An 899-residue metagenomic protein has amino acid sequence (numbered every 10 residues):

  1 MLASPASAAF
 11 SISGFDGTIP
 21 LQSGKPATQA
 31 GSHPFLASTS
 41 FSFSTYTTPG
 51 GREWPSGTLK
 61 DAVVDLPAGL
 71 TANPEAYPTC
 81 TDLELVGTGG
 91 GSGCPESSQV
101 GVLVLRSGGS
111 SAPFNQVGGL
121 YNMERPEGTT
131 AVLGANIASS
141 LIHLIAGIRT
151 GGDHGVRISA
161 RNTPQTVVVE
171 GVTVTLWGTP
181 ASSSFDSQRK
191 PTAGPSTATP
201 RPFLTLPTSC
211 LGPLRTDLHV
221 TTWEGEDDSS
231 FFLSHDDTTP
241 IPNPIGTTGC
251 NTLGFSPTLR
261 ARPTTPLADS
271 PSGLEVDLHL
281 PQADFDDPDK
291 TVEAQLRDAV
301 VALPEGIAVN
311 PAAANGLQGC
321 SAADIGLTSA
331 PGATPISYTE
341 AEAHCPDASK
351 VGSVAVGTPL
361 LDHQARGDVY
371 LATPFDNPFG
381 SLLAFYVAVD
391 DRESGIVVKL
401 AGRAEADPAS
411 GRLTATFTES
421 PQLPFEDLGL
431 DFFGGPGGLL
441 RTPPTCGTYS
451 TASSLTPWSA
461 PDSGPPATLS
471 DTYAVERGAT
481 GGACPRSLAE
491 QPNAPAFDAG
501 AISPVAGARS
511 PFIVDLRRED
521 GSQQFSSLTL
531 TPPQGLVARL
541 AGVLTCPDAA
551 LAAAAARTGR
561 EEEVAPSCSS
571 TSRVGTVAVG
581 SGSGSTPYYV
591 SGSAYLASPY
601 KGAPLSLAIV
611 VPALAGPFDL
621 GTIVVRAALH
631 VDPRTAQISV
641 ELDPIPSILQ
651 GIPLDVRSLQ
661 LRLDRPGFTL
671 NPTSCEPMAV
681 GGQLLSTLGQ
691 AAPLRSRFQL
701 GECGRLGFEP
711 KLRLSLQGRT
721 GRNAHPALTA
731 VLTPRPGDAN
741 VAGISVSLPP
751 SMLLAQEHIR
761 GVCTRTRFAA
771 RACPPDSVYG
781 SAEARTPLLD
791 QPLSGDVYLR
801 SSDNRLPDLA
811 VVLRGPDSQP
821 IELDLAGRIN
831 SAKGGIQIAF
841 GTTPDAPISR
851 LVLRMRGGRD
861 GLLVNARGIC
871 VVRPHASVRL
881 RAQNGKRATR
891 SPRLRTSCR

Functional and structural regions predicted by a protein language model:
A6-R899: Ser/Thr/Pro/Gly-rich, low-complexity intrinsically disordered stalk/linker tracts of secreted and surface-exposed
